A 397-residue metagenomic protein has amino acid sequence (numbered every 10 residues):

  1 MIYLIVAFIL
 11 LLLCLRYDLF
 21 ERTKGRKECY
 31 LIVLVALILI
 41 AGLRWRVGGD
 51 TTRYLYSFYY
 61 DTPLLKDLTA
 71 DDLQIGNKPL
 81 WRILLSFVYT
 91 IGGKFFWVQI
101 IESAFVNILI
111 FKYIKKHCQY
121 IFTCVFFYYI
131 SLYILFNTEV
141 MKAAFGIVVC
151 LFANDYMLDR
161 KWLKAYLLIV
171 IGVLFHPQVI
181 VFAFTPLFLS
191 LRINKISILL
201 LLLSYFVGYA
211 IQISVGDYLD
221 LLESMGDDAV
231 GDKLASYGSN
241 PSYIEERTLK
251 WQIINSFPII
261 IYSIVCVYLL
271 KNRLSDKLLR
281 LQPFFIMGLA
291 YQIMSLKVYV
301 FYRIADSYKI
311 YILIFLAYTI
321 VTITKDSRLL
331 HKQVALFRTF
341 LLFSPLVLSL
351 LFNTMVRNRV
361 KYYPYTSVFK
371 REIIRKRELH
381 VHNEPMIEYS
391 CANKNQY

Functional and structural regions predicted by a protein language model:
K24-G25, F111-S131: Transmembrane-helix signature of polytopic, membrane-embedded enzymes that assemble or transfer cell-envelope glycans
V47, T52-Y56, L64-L68, P186 (+2 more regions): Alpha-helical transmembrane segments and terminal signal-anchor/GPI-anchor hydrophobic tails, characterized by long
T52-P63, D71-G93: Short hydrophobic/aromatic helix or loop-helix immediately within or flanking a transmembrane segment in polytopic
P79, I91-I108: Loop-to-helix entry region of an early transmembrane alpha helix in multi-pass inner-membrane enzymes
Y133, K164-F188, L289-I293: Membrane-interface alpha helices of multi-pass inner-membrane proteins
T138-C150, N154, F175, I264-T324: Membrane-water interface signatures at transmembrane helix termini and the short loops that connect adjacent helices
C150-K164: Membrane-interface transmembrane helices that cradle and orient dolichyl/undecaprenyl
F284, F337-Y397: Transmembrane helical bundles and short interhelical boundary loops of multi-pass, membrane-embedded
